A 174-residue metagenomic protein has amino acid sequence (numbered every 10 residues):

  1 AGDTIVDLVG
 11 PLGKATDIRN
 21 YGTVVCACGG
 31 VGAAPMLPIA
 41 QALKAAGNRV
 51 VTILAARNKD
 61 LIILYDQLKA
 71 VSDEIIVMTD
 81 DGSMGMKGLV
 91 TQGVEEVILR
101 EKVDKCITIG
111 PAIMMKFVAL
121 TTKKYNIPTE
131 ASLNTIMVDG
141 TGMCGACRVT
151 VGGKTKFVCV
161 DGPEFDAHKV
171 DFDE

Functional and structural regions predicted by a protein language model:
A1-I136: FNR/FR-type flavoprotein reductase catalytic core
P35, A112-I113, N134-E164: Local cysteine-cluster metal-coordination motifs and their immediate loop/turn environment, predominantly Fe-S cluster
V71, E96, V149-T150, F172: Short alpha-helix boundary/capping motifs
A119, G142, V170: Short acidic, glycine/serine/threonine-rich loops at helix termini
P163-E174: Short microdomains enriched in Cys/His and/or Lys/Arg
